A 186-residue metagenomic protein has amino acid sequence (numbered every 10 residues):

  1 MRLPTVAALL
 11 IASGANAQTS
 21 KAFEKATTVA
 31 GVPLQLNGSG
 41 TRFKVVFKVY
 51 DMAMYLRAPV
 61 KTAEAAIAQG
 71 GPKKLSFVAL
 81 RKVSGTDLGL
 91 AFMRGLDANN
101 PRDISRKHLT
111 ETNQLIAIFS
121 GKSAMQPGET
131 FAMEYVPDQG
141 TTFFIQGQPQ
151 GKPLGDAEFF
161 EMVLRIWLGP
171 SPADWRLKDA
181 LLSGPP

Functional and structural regions predicted by a protein language model:
M1-A8: Sec-dependent signal peptide recognition, specifically the positively charged N-region followed immediately by
A8-A17: Hydrophobic h-region of N-terminal signal peptides that target proteins for export in Gram-negative bacteria
Q18-P72: N-terminal secretory signal peptides
V60, E64-D138: Mid-length scaffold segments of soluble, non-membrane domains
I145-Q148: Short strand-turn-strand beta-turns centered on an Asx-Gly dipeptide
K152-L177: Flexible glycine-rich active-site/ligand-binding loops centered on an Asp-His dyad
W175-P186: Cysteine/selenocysteine-centered motifs that mediate thiol-based redox chemistry or coordinate metal-sulfur cofactors
